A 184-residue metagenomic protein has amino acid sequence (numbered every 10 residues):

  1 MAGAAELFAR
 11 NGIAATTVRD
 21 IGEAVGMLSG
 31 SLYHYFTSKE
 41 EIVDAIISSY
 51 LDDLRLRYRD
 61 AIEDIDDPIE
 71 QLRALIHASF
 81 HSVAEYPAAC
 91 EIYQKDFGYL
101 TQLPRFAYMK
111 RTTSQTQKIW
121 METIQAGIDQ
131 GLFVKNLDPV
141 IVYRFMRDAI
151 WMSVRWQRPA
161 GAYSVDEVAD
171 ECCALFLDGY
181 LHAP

Functional and structural regions predicted by a protein language model:
M1-A5, I21, I42, I46-Y50 (+3 more regions): Generic hydrophobic, amphipathic alpha-helix propensity
G3-F8, S79, F176: Short hydrophobic clusters on alpha-helical segments that form packing/core surfaces in small helical domains
L7-E41, A45: Helix-turn-helix
I13-A14, F133, Y163: Conserved hydrophobic residue
A45, R59-A89, P139, Y143-M146: Hydrophobic alpha-helical connector segments
D52-D60, E85, L103-Q130, V140-R144 (+2 more regions): Amphipathic alpha-helical packing segments from all-alpha helical-bundle domains
H77, K135-R155, E167-G179: Hydrophobic alpha-helical segments that form the core of small-molecule binding pockets and/or dimer interfaces
A84-P104, R155: Amphipathic alpha-helical segments used for helix-helix packing
